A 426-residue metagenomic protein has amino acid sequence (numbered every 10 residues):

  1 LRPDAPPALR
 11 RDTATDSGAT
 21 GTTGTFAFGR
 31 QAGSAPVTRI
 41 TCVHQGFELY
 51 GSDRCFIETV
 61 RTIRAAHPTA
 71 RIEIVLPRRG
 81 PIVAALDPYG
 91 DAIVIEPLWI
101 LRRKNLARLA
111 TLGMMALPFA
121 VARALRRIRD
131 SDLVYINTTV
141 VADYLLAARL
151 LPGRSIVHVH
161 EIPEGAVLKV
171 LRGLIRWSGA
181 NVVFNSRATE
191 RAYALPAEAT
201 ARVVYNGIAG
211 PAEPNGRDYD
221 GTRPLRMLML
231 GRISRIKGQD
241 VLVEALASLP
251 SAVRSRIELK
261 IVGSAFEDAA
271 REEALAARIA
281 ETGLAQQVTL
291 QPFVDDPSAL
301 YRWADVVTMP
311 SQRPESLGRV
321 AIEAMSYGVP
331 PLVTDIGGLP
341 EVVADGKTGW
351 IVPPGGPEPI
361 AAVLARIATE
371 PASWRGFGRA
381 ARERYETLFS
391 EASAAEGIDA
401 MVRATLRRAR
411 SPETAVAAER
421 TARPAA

Functional and structural regions predicted by a protein language model:
R39-V43, Y219-K237, V243-L246, K260: Conserved donor-binding/catalytic core segment of Leloir-type glycosyltransferases
D53-R61, L225, S234-S248, E273 (+2 more regions): A conserved mid-protein helix/loop that constitutes part of the nucleotide-sugar donor-binding site
P81-D87, E258-A285, A299, S373: Short, structured helix-loop element that forms part of the nucleotide-activated donor/catalytic region
A188, G207: Carbohydrate-associated surface elements
R302-S316, V329: Acidic donor-binding loop of glycosyltransferase active sites
P330-V333, V343: Short hydrophobic beta-strand element within catalytic cores of glycosyltransferases and related nucleotide-activated
D345-G346, W350-P357, R366-P371: Conserved acidic donor-binding segment of nucleotide-sugar-dependent glycosyltransferases
P359, R366, S373-L388, A394-A400: A short, well-ordered alpha-helix in the C-terminal region of glycosyltransferases
